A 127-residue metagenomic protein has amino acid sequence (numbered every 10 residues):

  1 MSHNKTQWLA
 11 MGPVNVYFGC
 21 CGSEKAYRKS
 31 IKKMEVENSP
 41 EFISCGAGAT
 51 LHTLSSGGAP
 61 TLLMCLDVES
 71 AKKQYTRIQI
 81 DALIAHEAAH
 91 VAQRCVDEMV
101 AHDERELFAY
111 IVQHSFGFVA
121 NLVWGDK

Functional and structural regions predicted by a protein language model:
M1-T50: Non-catalytic terminal regions of proteins
E35-I78, V91: Active-site scaffold of zinc-dependent metalloenzymes
L66-V68, H86, R105: Intrinsic disorder/low-complexity signal
I78-Q79, L83, D103-L107: Short, conserved micro-motifs enriched in small and acidic residues
A82-R94: Active-site recognition of the HExxH zinc-binding catalytic motif
V96-V100: Short, flexible helix-adjacent loops and helix caps
H102-K127: Post-HExxH zinc-binding segment in Zn-dependent metallohydrolases
